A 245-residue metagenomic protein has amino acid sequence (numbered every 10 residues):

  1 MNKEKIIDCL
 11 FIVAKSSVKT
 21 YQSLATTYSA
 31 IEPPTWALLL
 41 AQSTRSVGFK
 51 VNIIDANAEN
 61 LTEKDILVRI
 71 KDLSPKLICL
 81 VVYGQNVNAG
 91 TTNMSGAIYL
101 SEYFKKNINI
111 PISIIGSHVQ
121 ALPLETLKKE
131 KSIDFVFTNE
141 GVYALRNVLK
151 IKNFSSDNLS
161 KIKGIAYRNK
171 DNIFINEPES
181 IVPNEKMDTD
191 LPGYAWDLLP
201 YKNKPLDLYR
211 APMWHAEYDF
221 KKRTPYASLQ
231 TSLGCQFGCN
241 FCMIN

Functional and structural regions predicted by a protein language model:
N2-N245: Acidic, low-complexity intrinsically disordered segments
